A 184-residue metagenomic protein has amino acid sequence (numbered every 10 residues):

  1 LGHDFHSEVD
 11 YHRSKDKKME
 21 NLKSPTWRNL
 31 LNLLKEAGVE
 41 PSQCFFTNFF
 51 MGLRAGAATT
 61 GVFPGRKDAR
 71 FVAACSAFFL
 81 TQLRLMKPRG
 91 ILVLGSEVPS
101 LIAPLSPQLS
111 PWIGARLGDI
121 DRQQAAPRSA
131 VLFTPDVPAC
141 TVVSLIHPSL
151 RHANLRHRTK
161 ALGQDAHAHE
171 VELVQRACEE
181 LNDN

Functional and structural regions predicted by a protein language model:
L1-Q43, P111-A115: Adenosine ribonucleotide-centric catalytic and binding domains
H3-D4, F49, V93-V98, H147: Short, well-ordered beta-to-alpha junction loops that form the rim of enzyme active sites and present histidine/acidic
S7-D10, L53-A57, V98-A103, L150-L155: Short catalytic/ligand-binding loop motif for oxyanion handling, primarily in non-cytosolic enzymes, centered on
E8-K23, L53-A73: Surface-exposed cleft-lining segments at the edges of enzyme active sites
G38, R84-M86, T134-P138: Short, conserved loop/helix-junction motifs that constitute active-site signature segments in enzyme catalytic cores
V39-R54: Short, contiguous, well-structured surface segments enriched in hydrophobic/aromatic residues
F63-S76, A103-N184: C-terminal capping/extension of enzyme domains
F79-P99: Proline-aspartate-enriched helix->loop->beta-strand connector
